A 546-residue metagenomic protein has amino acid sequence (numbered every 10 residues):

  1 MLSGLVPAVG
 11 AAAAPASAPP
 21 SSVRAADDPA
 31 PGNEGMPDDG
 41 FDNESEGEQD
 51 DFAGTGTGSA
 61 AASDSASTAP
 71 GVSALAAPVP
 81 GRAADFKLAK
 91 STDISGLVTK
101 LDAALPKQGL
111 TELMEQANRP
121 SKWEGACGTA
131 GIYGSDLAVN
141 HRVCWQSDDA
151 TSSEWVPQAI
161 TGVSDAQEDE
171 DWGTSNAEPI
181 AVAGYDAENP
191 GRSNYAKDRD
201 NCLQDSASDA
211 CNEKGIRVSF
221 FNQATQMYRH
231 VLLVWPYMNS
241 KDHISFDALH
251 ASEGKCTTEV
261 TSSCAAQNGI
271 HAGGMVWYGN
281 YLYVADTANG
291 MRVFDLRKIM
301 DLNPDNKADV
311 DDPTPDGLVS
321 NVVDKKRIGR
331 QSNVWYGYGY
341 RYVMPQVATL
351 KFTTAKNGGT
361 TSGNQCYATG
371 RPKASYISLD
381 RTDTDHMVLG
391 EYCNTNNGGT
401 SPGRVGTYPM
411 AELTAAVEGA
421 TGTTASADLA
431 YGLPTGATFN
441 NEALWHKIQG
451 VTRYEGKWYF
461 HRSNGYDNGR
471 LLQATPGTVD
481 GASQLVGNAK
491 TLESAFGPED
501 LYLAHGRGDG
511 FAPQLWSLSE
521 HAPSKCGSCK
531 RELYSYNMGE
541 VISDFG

Functional and structural regions predicted by a protein language model:
P7, A14-A150, Y534-G546: Sequence/structural signature of beta-propeller modules and their immediately flanking N-terminal secretory/stalk
P106, L110-S153, T225-A266, K307-T369 (+2 more regions): Surface-exposed loop and turn segments in beta-propeller and other repeat-based domains that flank or scaffold
W145-W172, A183-G273: Blade-loop segments of beta-propeller domains
S152-N176, Q267-Y278, C366-H386, L444-W445 (+3 more regions): Structural signature of eukaryotic scaffold interfaces centered on beta-propeller domains
A166, Y185-D186, A288, R297 (+5 more regions): Residue-level signature of beta-propeller blades and closely related beta-rich strand-turn architectures in secreted
N189-V218, G290-L296, N396-A411, Y466-G477 (+1 more regions): Structural motif
F221-T225, D295-N333, P402-D428, A474-S483 (+1 more regions): Short loop/turn segments immediately following beta-strands, especially the blade-tip and inter-blade linker loops
D385-D500, G506: Loop/turn-rich, solvent-exposed surfaces of beta-rich toroidal or solenoidal domains
